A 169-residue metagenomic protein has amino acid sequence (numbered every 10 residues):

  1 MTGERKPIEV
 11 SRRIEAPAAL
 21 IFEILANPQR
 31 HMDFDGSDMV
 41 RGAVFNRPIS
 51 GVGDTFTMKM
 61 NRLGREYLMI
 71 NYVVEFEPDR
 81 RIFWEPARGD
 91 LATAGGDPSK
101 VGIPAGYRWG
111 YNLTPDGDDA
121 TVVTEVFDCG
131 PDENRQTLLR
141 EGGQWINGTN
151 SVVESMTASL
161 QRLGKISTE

Functional and structural regions predicted by a protein language model:
M1-V52: Hydrophobic ligand-binding cavity/cleft-lining segments
G3-R5, G51, G64-E66, G102-G106 (+1 more regions): Short coil/turn motifs at beta-sheet boundaries
R5-R13, A18, T55, L68 (+3 more regions): Intrinsic-disorder/low-complexity, polar/charged segments enriched in Ser/Thr/Lys/Arg/Asp/Glu/Gln
V10-R12, V44, M69-E75, G106-P115: Hydrophobic/aromatic beta-strand elements that line small-molecule binding cavities or substrate pockets in beta-rich
E15-A19, I49, V74-I82, N112-V122 (+1 more regions): A short, structured loop/turn motif at beta-sheet edges
I21-L25, H31, F56, V73 (+4 more regions): Hydrophobic pocket/interface hotspot
A43-G102, K165-E169: Glycine-rich portal/gate segments that line the openings of hydrophobic small-molecule binding cavities
L91-A158: Beta-strand/loop substructures that line and gate deep hydrophobic ligand-binding cavities in soluble
